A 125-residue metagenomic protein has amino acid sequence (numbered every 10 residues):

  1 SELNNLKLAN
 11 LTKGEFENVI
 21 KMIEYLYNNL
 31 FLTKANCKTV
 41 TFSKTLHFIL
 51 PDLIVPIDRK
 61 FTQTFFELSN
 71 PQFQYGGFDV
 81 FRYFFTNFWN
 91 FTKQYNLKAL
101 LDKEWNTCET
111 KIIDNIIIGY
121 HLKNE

Functional and structural regions predicted by a protein language model:
S1-C37: Helix-hairpin-helix/helix-loop-helix acidic hairpins
K7-N10, K44, C108, D114: Helix N-terminus capping/helix-initiation residues
T12, K21-I23, S43, G77 (+1 more regions): A general marker of short, structured functional hotspots
Y25-F66: Catalytic DNA-binding helix-loop module of base-excision-repair DNA glycosylases/AP lyases
I57-E125: C-terminal accessory module of base-excision DNA glycosylases/AP lyases that mediates lesion recognition and DNA
